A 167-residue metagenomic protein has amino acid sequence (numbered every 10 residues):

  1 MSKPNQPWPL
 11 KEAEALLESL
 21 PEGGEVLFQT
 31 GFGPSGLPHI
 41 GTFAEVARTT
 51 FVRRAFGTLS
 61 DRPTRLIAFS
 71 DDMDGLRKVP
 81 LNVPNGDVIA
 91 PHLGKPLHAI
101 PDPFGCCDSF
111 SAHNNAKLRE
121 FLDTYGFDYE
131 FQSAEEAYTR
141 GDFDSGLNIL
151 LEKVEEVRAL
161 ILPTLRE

Functional and structural regions predicted by a protein language model:
M1-R158: N-terminal Rossmann-like or analogous alpha/beta NTP/dinucleotide-binding catalytic cores that position adenine
V157-E167: Cys/His-rich short segments
